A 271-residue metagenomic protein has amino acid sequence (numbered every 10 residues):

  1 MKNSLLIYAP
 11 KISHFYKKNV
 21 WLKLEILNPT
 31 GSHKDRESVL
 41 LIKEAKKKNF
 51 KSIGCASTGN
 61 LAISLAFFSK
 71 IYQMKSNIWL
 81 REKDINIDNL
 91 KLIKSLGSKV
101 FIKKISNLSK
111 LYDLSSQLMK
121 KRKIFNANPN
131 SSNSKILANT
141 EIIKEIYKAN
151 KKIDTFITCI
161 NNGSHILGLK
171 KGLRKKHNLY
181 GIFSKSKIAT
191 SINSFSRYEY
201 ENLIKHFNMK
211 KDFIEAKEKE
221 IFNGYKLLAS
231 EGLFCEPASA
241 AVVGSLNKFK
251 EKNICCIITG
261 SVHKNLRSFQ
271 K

Functional and structural regions predicted by a protein language model:
M1-K271: PLP-dependent amino-acid enzyme catalytic core
